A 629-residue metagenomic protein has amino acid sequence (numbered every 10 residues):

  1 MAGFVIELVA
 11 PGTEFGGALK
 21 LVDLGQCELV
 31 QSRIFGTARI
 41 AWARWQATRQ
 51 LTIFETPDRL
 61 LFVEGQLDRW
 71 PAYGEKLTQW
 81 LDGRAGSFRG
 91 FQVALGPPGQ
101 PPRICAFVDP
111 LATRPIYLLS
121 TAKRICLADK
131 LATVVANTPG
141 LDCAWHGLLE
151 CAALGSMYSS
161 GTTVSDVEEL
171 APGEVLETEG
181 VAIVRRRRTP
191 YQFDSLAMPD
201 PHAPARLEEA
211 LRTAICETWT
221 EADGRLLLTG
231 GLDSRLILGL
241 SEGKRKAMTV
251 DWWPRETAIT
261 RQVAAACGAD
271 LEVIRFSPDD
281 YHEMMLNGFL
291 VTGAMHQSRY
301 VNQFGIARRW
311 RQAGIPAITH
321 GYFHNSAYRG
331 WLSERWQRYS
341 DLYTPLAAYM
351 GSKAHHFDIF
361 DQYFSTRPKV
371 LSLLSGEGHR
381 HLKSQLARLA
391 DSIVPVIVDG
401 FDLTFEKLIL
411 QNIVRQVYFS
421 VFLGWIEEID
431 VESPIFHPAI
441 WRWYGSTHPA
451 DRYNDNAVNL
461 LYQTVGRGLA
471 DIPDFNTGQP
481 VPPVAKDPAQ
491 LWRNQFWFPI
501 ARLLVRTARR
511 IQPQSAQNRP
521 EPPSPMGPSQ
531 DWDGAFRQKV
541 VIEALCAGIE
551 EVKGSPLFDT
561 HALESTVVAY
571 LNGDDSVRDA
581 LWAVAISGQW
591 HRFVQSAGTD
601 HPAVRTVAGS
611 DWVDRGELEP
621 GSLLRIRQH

Functional and structural regions predicted by a protein language model:
M1-F4, L8-A10, D23-T37, F364-H629: Adenosyl-5′-phosphate
M1-N287, V291, A585-S587, F593-S596 (+1 more regions): Cysteine-centered catalytic environments shared across enzyme families
T48, L77, G86-R89, S160-T163 (+3 more regions): Short alpha-helical segments and helix-capping/turn motifs at coil-helix boundaries
L118-S120, I237-L238, Y328, W441-S446 (+1 more regions): Short hydrophobic alpha-helical segments that form membrane-spanning helices or hydrophobic packing faces of helical
A171, R206, A210, L232 (+15 more regions): Generic recognition of stable, solvent-exposed alpha-helical segments in well-folded globular domains
T220-A222, Q312-I315: Glycine-rich phosphate-binding loop signature in dinucleotide/nucleotide-binding domains
W253-W310, Y322-G351, Y363, I429 (+1 more regions): ATP-dependent adenylate-handling ligase core
A317-L373, T404, L408-I413, F419 (+1 more regions): Structured mid-domain segments that build the active-site/substrate or prosthetic-cofactor binding neighborhood
